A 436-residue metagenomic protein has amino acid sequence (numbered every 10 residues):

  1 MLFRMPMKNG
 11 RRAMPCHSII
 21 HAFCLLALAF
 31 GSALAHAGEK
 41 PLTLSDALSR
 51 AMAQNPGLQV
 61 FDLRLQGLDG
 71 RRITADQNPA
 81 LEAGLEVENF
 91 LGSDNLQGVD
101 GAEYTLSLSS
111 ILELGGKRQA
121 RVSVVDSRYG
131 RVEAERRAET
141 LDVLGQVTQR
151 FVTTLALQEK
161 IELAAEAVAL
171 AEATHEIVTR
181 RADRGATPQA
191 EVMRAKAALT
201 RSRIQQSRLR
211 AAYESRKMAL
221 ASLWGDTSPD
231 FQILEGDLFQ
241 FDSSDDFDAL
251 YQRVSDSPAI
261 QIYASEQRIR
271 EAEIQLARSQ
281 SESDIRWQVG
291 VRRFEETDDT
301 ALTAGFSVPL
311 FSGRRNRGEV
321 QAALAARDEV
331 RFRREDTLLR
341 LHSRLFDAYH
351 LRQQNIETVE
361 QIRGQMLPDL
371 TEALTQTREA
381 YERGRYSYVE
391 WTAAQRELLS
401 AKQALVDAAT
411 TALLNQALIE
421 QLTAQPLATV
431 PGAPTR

Functional and structural regions predicted by a protein language model:
L2-N9, L42, E139-D256, A348-L351 (+2 more regions): Periplasmic alpha-helical coiled-coil/stalk elements that build and connect Gram-negative outer-membrane
L2-R12, H36-A37, A404-R436: Acidic, low-complexity, intrinsically disordered peripheral segments
H21-G31: Bacterial N-terminal signal peptides
A35-V87, I111-L112, A120, T227-E271 (+3 more regions): Bacterial Sec-pathway N-terminal export signals of envelope proteins
A37-K40, I73, G84-R121, I233-D245 (+2 more regions): Small/polar, glycine/serine/threonine/aspartate-rich low-complexity segments that form flexible
S49-Q59, Q66-A80, N95-G98, L106-S123 (+8 more regions): A glycine-/polar-enriched beta->alpha junction
V60-A75, E139, V143-A164, A173-E176 (+5 more regions): Amphipathic alpha-helical coiled-coil segments
V122-D126, Q189-A197, Y388-R396: Short, charged, amphipathic alpha-helical segments
